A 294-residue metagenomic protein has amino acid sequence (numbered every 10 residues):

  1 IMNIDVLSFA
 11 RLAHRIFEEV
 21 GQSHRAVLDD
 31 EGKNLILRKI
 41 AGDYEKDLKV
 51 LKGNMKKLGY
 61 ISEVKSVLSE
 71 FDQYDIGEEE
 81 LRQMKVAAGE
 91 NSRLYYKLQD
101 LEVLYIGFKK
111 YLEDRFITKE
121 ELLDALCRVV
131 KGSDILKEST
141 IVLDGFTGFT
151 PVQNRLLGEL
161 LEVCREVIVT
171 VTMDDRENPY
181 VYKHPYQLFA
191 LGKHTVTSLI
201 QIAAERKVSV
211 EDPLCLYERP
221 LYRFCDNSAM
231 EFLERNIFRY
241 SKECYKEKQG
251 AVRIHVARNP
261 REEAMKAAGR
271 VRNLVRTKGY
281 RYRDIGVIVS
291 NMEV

Functional and structural regions predicted by a protein language model:
I1-I4, K137-E138, C164-V167, K248-V252 (+1 more regions): Short glycine-/polar-rich loops that comprise or flank the Walker A/P-loop and associated switch/sensor motifs
I1-Q83, G89-S92: Conserved P-loop NTPase-based nucleic-acid remodeling module centered on helicase motor cores
V6, V50, V142, I168-V171 (+1 more regions): A structural signal for short, well-ordered beta-strand segments and their strand-loop junctions that often border
A10, T172-V181, L216-L221: Short beta-alpha junction loops
D29-D30, E79-L199, A203, E211 (+1 more regions): Conserved helicase NTPase motor core
G32-V50, V196-L216: Extended, charge-rich low-complexity interaction segments
V130-G132, A204-V294: Helicase P-loop NTPase motor core
